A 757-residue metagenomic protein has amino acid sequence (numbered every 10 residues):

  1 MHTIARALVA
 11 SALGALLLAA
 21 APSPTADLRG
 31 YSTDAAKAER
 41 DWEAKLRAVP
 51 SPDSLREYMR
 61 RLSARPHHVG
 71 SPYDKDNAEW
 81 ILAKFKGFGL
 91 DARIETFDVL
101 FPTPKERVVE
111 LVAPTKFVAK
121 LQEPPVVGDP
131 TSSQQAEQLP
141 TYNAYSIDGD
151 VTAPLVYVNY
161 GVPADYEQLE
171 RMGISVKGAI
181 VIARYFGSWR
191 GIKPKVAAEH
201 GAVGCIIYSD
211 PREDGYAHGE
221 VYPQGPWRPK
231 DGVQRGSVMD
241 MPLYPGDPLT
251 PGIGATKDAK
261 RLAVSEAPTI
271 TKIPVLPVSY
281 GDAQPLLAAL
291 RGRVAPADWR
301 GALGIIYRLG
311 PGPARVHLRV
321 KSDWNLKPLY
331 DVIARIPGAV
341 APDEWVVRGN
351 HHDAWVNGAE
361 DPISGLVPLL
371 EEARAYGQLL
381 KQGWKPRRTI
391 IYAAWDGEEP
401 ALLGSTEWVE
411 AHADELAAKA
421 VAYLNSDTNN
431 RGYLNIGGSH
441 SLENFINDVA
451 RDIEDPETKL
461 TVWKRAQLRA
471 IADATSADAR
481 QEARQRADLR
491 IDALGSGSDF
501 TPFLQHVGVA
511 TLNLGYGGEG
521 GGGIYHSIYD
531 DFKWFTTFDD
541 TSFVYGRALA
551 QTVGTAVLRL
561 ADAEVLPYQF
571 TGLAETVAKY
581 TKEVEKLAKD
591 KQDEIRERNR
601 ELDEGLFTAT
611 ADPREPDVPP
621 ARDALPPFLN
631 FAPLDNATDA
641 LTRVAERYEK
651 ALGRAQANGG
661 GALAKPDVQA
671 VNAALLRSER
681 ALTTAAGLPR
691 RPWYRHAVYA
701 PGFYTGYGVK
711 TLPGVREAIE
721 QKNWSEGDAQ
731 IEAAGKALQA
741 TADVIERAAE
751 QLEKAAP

Functional and structural regions predicted by a protein language model:
P24-D41, R60-S175, P211, P226-P245: Noncatalytic luminal/extracellular "stalk/propeptide" segments of secretory-pathway proteins
D41-V49, S63-P72, T141-S146, Y157 (+12 more regions): Second-shell loop/turn segments in exported
V118, P229-V294, A341, G397-D531 (+4 more regions): Metal-dependent peptidase/peptidase-like ectodomains
S133-Q168, L243-E360, R374, Q378-Q382: Soluble metallo-hydrolase cores and metallopeptidase-like ectodomains found primarily in the secretory/periplasmic
P154-W227, A339, D343-W345, W355 (+4 more regions): A conserved hydrophobic secondary-structure block that centers on an alpha-helix together with its immediately flanking
P211, V332, R348-L402, E407 (+1 more regions): Alpha-helical metal-binding/catalytic segments enriched in His/Glu/Asp
I391, D452, Q505, E519-K579 (+1 more regions): His/Asp/Glu-rich mid-to-C-terminal helical/loop segments that flank catalytic regions of hydrolases
A657-P757: C-terminal amphipathic alpha-helical interaction region
